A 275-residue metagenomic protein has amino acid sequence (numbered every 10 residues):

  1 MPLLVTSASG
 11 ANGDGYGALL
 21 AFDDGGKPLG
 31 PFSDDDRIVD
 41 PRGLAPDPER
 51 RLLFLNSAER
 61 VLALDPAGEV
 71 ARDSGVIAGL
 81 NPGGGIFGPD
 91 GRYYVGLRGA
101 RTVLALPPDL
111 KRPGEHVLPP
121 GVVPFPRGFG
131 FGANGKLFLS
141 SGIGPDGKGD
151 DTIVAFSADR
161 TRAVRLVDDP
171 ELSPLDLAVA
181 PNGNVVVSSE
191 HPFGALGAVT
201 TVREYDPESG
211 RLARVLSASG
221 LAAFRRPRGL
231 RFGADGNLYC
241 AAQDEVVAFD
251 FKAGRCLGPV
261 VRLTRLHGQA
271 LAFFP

Functional and structural regions predicted by a protein language model:
M1-G30: An edge-strand/N-cap motif at the start of beta-rich repeat modules
V5, F54-L55, V95-G96, L139 (+2 more regions): Conserved beta-strand element within WD40/beta-propeller blades
A8-G10, N56-A58, R98-G99, G142-G144 (+3 more regions): Short loop/turn segments immediately following the C-termini of beta-strands
D14-Y16, D35-R50, A58, I77-Y93 (+6 more regions): Beta-rich, blade/repeat-based domains predominating in secreted/periplasmic proteins but also intracellular
G17-L20, R60-L62, R101-A105, D151-A155 (+2 more regions): A short loop-to-beta-strand structural motif that recurs across blades of beta-propeller domains
D23-K27, L64-E69, L106-K111, F156-T161 (+2 more regions): Short loop/turn segments that connect beta-strands within beta-propeller blades
K27-D36, E69-V76, R112-P120, R162-D168 (+2 more regions): A short beta-strand motif characteristic of beta-propeller blades
Q243-P275: Blade-level signature of beta-propeller repeat domains, shared across WD40, Kelch, NHL, RCC1 and BNR/Asp-box propellers
